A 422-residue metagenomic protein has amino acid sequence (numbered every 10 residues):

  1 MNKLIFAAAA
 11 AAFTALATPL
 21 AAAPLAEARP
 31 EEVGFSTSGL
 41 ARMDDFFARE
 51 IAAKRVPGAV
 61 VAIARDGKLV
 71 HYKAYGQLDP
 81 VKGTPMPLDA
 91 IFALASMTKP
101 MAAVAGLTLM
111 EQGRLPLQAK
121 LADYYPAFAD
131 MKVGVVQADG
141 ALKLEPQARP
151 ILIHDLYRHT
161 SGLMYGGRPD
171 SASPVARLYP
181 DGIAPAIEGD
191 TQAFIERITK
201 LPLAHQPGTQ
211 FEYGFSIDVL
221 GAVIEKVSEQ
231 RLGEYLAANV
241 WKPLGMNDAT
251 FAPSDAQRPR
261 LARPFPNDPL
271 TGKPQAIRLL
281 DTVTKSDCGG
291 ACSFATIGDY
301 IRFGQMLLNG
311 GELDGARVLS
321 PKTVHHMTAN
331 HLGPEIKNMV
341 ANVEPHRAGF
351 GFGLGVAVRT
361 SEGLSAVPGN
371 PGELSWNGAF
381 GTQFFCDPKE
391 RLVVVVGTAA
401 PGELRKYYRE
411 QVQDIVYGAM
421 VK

Functional and structural regions predicted by a protein language model:
M1-L4: Positively charged n-region of N-terminal signal peptides that target proteins for export
A7-P19: Bacterial N-terminal signal peptides
A26, D123-P126, M131-P371: Short, surface-exposed loop or secondary-structure junction motifs that flank catalytic or metal-binding residues
A26-L94, P116, M131-Q137, R278 (+3 more regions): Short, conserved catalytic-motif segment at the N-terminal edge
S36, K99, T296: Short, conserved phosphate/pyrophosphate- and ester-handling motifs at nucleotide-, phospho-/glycolipid
D44-A48, V61, G67, F92-Y124 (+4 more regions): Active-site SXXK
F384-F385, R391-A400: Short, well-ordered beta-strand elements
